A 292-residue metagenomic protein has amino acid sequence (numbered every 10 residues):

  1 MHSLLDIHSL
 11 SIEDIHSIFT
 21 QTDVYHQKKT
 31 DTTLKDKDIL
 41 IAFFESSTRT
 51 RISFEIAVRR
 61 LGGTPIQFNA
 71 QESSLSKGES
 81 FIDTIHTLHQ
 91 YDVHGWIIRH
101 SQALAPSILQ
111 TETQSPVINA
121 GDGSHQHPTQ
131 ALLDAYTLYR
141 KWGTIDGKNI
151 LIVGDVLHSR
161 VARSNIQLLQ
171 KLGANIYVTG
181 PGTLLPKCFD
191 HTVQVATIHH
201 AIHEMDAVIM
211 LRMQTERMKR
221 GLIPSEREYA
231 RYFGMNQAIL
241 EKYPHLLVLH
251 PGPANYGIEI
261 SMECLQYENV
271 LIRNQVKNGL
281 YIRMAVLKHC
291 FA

Functional and structural regions predicted by a protein language model:
M1-I52: Positively charged, low-complexity intrinsically disordered leader regions
L34-I39, D146-I150, H245: Phosphate-coordination loops involved in phosphoryl transfer and adenosine-cofactor binding
L34-Y136, Y256: Phosphate/diphosphate ligand-binding glycine-rich loop within oxidoreductases
F44-I56, R140-L211: Glycine-rich phosphate/diphosphate-binding loop of Rossmann-like nucleotide-binding domains
L61, E112-Q114, L172, F189-H191 (+2 more regions): Short, structured coil segments at secondary-structure junctions
F189-E263, N269: Rossmann-like adenosine-cofactor binding region
Q266-A292: C-terminal helix-to-coil terminal segments
